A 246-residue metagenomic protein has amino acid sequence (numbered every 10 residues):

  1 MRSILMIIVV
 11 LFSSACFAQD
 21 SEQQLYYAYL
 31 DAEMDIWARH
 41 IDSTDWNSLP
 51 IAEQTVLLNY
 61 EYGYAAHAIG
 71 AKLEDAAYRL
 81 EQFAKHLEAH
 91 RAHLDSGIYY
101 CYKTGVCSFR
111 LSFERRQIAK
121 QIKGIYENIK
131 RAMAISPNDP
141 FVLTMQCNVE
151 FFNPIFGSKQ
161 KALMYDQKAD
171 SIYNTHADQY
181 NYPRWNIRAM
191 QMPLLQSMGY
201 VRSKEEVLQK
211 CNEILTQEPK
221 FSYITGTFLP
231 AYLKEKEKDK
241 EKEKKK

Functional and structural regions predicted by a protein language model:
S3-S14: Sec-dependent N-terminal signal peptides
C16-A18: Boundary at the C-terminal end of the N-terminal hydrophobic targeting segment
D20-A28, N47-I69, L94-F113, N138-P154 (+2 more regions): Amphipathic alpha-helical repeat scaffolds of TPR domains
Y27-D35, A65-Y78, S108-I122, N153-L163 (+1 more regions): Short coil/turn connectors between adjacent alpha-helices in alpha-solenoid helical repeat scaffolds
W37-N47, D75-H90, A119-R131, K159-Y173 (+2 more regions): Alpha-helical repeat scaffolds
L94, P137, N174, T216-P219: Short coil turns that delineate tetratricopeptide repeat
A119-I187: Extended amphipathic alpha-helical interaction segments
Q179-K246: Terminal, low-structured helical/coil segments at or just beyond the last alpha-helical repeat
